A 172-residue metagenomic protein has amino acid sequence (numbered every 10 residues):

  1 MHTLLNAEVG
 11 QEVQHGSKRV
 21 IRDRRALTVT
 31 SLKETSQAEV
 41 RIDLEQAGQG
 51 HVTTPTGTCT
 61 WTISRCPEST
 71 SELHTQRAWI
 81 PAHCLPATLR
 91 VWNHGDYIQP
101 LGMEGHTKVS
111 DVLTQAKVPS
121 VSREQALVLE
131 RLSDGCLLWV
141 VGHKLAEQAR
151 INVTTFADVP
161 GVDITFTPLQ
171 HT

Functional and structural regions predicted by a protein language model:
M1-T172: AMP-forming adenylation/ATP pyrophosphatase catalytic core
